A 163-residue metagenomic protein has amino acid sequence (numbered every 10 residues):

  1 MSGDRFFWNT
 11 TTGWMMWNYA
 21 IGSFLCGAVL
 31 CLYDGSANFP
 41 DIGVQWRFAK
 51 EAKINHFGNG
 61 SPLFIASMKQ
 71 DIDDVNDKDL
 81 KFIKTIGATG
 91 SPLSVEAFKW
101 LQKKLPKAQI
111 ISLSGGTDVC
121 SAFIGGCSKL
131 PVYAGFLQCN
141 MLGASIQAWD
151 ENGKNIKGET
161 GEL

Functional and structural regions predicted by a protein language model:
M1-R5, G13-H56, Q70: Conserved AMP-binding/adenylation subdomain of ANL enzymes
R5-F7, L163: Short, well-ordered beta-strand segments
T10-W14, N152-N155: AMP-binding (ANL) adenylation modules
T11, D34-A37, A52-W100, I111-V119: Adenylate-forming
W17-N18, L32-Y33, I42, F57 (+4 more regions): Extended hydrophobic-aromatic, low-complexity segments
N18, S23-L25, K81-F82, M141-G143: Short, solvent-exposed loop/turn segments at the edges of secondary structure
A20-F24, Q45-R47, D71-D74, W100-K104 (+1 more regions): Short, glycine/charged-enriched secondary-structure capping and boundary segments
K50, K84-L113, T117-L163: Conserved AMP-binding/adenylate-forming
